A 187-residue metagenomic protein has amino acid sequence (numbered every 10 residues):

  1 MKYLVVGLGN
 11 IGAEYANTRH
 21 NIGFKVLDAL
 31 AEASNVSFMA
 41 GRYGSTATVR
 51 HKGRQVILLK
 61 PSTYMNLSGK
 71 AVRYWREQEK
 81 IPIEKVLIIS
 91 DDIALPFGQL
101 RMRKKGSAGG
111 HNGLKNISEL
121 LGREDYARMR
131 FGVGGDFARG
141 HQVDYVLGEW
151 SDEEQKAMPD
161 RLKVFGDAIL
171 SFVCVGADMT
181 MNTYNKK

Functional and structural regions predicted by a protein language model:
M1-K105, K115-M129, D136-H141, K156-K187: Nucleotide and nucleotide-moiety/phosphate-recognizing core
G7, V143-W150: A short small-residue
R101-S107, V146-E149: Short glycine-enriched, charge-decorated loop/helix-capping segments at active-site entrances that position
G110-G113: Hydrophobic alpha-helical segments within soluble ligand-binding/sensing domains
F131-G134, W150: Short, loop-centered acidic/histidine patches that primarily coordinate divalent metals
